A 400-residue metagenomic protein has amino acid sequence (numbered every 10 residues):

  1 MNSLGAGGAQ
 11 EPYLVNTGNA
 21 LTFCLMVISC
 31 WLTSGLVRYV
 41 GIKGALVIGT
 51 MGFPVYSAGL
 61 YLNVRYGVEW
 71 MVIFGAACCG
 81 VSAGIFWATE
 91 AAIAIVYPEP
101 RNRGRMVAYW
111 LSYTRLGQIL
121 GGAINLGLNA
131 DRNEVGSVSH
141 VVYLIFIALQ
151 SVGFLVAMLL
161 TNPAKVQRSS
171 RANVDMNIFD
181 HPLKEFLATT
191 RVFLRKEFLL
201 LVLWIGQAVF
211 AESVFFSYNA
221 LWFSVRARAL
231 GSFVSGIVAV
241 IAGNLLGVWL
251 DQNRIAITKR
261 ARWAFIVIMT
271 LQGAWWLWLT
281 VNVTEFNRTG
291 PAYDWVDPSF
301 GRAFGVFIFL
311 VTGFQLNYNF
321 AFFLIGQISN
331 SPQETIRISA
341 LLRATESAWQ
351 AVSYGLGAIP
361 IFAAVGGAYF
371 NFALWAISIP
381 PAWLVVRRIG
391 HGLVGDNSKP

Functional and structural regions predicted by a protein language model:
S3-V15, L60-W70, I95-N102, Q118-V142 (+6 more regions): Extracellular/lumenal inter-transmembrane loop segments of multi-pass membrane transporters
L4, L160, Q167, N173-S339 (+1 more regions): Membrane-interfacial loop- and helix-cap regions that link adjacent transmembrane helices in polytopic membrane proteins
Y13, G44-L60, R260-L279: Structural signature of the two symmetry-related core transmembrane helices
N19, L25-V27, C79-F86, R101-V138 (+4 more regions): Glycine-rich segments within core transmembrane alpha-helices of 12-TM secondary carriers
F23, S57, V72-G84, R115 (+5 more regions): Helical-face signature of the major facilitator-like transporter fold
I28-W70: Conserved MFS/SLC helix-loop-helix module at the cytosolic interface between two early adjacent transmembrane helices
L111, S139-L160, I266-G273, G367-R387: Symmetry-related core transmembrane helices of the 12-TM Major Facilitator Superfamily/SLC fold
N129-L199, I389, L393-P400: Intracellular loop-helix junctions on the cytosolic face of multi-pass helical membrane proteins
